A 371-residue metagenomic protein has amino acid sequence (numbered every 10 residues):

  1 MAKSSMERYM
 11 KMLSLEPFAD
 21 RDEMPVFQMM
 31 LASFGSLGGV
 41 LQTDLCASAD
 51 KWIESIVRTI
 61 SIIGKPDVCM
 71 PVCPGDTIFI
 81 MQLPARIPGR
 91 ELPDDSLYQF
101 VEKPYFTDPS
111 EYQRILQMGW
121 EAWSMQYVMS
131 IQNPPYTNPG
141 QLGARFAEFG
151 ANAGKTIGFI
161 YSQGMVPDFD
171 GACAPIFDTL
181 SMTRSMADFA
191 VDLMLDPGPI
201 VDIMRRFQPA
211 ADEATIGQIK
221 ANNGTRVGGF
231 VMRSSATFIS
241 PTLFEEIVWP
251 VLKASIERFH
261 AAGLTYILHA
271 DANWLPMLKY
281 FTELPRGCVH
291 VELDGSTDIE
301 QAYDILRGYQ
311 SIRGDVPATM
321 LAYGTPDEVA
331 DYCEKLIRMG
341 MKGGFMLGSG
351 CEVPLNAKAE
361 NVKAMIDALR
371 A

Functional and structural regions predicted by a protein language model:
M1-A371: Catalytic cores of TIM-barrel enzymes
